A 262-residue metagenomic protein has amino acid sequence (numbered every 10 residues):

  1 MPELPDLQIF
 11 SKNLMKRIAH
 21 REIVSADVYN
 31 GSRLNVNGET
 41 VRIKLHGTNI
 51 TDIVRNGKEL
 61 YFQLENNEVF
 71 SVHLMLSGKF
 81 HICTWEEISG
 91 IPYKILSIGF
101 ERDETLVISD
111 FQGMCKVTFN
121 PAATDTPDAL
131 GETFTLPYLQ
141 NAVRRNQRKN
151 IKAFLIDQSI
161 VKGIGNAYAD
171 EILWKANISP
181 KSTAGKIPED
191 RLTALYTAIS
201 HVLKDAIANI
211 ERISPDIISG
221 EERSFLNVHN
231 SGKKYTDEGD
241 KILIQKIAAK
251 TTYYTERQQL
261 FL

Functional and structural regions predicted by a protein language model:
M1-L262: Structured catalytic/nucleic-acid-binding cores of DNA maintenance enzymes
